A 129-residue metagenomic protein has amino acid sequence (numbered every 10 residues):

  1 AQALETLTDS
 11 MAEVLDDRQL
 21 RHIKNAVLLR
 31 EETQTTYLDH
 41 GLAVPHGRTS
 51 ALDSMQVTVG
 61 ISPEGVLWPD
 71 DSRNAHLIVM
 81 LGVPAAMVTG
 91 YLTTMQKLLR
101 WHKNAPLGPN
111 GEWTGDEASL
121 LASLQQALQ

Functional and structural regions predicted by a protein language model:
A1-Q129: Cytosolic covalent-transfer regions centered on His/Cys nucleophiles that carry phosphoryl or persulfide groups
